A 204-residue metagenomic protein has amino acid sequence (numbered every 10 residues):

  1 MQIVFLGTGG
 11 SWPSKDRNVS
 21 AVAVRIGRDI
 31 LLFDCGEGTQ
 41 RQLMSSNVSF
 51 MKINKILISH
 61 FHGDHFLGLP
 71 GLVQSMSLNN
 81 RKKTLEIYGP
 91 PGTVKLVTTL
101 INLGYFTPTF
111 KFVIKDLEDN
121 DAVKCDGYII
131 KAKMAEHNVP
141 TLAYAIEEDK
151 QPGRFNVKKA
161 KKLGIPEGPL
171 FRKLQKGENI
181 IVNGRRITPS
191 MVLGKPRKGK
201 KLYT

Functional and structural regions predicted by a protein language model:
M1-V48, K82-T84, Y144-I146, K195-T204: Conserved beta-strand hairpin/beta-sheet module of binuclear metal-dependent hydrolase folds, prominently
I3, F112-I114, I130: Generic structural signal for residues in well-ordered beta-strands
W12-S14, F106, H137-V139: Short glycine/serine/proline-enriched coil/turn segments at secondary-structure junctions
P13-D16, G38-Q40, K115, N183-P189: Short gly/ser/thr-rich secondary-structure transition/capping motifs
E37-Y88, D116-E118: Active-site metal-binding motif and surrounding structural segment of the metallo-beta-lactamase
V48-M51, F110, D126-Y128: Structured loop/turn residues at beta-strand edges in well-structured enzyme cores
R81-E118: Active-site neighborhood of divalent metal-dependent phosphoester bond hydrolases
E118-T204: Metal-dependent phosphodiesterase/nuclease catalytic metal-binding core
